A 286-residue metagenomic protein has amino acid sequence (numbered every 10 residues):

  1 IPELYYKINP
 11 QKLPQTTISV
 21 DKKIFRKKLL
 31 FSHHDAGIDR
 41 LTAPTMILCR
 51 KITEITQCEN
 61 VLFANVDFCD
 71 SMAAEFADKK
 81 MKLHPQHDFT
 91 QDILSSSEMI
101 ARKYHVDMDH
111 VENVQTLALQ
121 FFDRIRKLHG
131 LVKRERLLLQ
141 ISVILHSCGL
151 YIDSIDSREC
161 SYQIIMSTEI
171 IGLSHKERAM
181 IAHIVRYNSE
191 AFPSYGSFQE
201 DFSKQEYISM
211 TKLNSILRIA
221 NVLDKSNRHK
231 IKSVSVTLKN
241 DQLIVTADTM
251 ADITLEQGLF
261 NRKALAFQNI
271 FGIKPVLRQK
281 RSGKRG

Functional and structural regions predicted by a protein language model:
I1-I219, L223-N227, L238-V245, T254: Helical "lid/coupling" subdomains associated with nucleotide-phosphate turnover
E59, F271-R285: A short amphipathic beta-strand at an alpha->beta junction
N221, K263-N269, K284-G286: Intrinsic structural disorder
S226-L277: Low-complexity, glycine/alanine/valine/leucine- and proline-rich hydrophobic stretches
